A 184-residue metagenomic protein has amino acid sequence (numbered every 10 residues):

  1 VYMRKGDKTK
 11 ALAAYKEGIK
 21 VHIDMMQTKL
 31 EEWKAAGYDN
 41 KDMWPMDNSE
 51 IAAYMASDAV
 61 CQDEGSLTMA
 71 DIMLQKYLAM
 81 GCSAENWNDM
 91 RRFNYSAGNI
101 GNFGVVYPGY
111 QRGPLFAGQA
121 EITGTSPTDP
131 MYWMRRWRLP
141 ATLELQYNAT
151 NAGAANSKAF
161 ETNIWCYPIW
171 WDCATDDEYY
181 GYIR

Functional and structural regions predicted by a protein language model:
M3-K5: Alpha-helix C-terminal capping/termination sites
A14-E17, V21: Alpha-helical solenoid repeat scaffolds, predominantly canonical TPR units
H22-I23, Q27-K29, K34-R184: C-terminal functional modules
